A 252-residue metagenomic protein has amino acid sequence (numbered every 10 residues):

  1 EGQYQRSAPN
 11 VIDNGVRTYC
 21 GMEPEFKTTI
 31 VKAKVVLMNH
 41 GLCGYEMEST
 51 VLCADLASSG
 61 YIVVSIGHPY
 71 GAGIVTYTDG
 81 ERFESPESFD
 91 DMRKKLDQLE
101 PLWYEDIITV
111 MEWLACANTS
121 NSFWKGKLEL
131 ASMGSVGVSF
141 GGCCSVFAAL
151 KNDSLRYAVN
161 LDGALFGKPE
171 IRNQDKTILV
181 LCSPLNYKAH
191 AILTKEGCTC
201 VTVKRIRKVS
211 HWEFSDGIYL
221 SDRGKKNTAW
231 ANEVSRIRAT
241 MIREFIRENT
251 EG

Functional and structural regions predicted by a protein language model:
E1, I66-T76, V201-I218: Short, solvent-exposed beta-strand-terminating loops
E1-V35, A231: Domain-level recognition of soluble alpha/beta enzyme cores, biased toward histidine phosphatases/phosphomutases
C20-A33, G44-G67, G73: Short amphipathic alpha-helix adjacent to the substrate-entry channel of hydrolases
K27-I30, R156-F214: The feature captures the conserved acid-bearing segment of alpha/beta-hydrolase catalytic domains
K34-G41, C182: The conserved beta1-alpha1 loop
Y70, T76-L130: Alpha/beta-hydrolase active-site loop
V110-N173: Primarily recognizes the serine-hydrolase "nucleophile elbow" in alpha/beta-hydrolase and SGNH/GDSL folds
D153, V209-H211, S215-G252: Alpha/beta-hydrolase-fold serine-hydrolase catalytic core, especially in secreted/extracellular enzymes
